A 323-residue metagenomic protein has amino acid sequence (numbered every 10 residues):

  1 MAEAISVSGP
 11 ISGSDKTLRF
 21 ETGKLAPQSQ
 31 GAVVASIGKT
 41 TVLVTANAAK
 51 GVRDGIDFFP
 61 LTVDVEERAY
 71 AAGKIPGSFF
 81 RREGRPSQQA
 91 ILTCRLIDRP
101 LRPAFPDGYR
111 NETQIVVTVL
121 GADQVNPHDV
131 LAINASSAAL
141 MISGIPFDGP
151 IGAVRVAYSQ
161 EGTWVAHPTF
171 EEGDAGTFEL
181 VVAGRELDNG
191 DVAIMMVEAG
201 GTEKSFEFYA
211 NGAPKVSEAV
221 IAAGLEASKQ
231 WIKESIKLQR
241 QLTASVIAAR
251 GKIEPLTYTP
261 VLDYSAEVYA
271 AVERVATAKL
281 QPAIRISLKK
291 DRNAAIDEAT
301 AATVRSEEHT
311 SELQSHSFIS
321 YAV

Functional and structural regions predicted by a protein language model:
M1-Q28, V33: Short, Gly/Pro- and small/polar-rich lid/capping loops
S29-Q114, V119-N126, A193, E198-A210 (+2 more regions): Glycine-rich, flexible beta-strand/loop modules in the N-terminal catalytic cores of phosphate-handling
D57-E66, A132-A135, S311, S315: Conserved glycine-bearing catalytic or ligand-binding loops at nucleotide- and phosphate-handling centers of large
P76, F80-R82, L92, L96-I97 (+3 more regions): Small-residue-enriched alpha-helical segments and adjacent helix-cap loops that form tight helix-helix packing
I145-I284: Mobile "lid/hinge" segments at catalytic clefts and subdomain interfaces of large enzymes
P282-E307: Amphipathic, non-membrane alpha-helical rod segments
E308-V323: Single conserved hydrophobic/aromatic residue that forms the stacking wall/gate of nucleotide- or nucleobase-binding
